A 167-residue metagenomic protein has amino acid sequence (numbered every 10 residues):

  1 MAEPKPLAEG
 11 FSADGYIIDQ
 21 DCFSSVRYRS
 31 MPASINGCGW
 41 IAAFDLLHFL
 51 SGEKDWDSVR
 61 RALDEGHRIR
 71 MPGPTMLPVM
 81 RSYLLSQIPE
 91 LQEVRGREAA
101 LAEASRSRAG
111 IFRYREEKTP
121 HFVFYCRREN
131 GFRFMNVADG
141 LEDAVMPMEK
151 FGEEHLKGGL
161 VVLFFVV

Functional and structural regions predicted by a protein language model:
M1-A8, S105-R106, C126-V167: Noncatalytic regulatory segments and standalone regulatory/sensor domains
M1-I69: Active-site-adjacent structural segments surrounding the nucleophilic cysteine of cysteine proteases and isopeptidases
D45, E116-T119, D139-E142: Solvent-exposed loop/turn segments at secondary-structure junctions within structured extracellular/periplasmic domains
A62-R95, S107, Y114: Papain-like cysteine protease catalytic cores
P78-M80, G96-L101, M146-E153: Intrinsically disordered, low-complexity boundary segments flanking structured domains
Q92-R133, V166: Active-site-adjacent substructure of cysteine-protease-like catalytic cores
